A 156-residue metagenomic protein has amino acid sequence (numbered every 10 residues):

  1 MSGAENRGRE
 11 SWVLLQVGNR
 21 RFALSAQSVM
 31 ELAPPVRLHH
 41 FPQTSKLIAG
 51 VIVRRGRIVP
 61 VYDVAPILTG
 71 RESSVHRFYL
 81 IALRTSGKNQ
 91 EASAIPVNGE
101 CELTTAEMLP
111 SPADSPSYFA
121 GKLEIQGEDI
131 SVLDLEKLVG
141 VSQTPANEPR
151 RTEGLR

Functional and structural regions predicted by a protein language model:
M1-R156: An acidic, low-aromatic, low-complexity terminal/linker signal
